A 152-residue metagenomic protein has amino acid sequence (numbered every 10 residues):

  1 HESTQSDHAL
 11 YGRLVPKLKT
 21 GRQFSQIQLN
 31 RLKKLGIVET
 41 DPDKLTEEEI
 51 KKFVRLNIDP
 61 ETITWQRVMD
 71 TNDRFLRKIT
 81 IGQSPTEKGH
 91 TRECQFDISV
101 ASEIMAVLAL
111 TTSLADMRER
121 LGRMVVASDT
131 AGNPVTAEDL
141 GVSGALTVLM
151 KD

Functional and structural regions predicted by a protein language model:
H1-D152: Flexible phosphate-sensing "switch/lid" loops adjacent to ATP/NTP-binding sites across phosphate-transfer
